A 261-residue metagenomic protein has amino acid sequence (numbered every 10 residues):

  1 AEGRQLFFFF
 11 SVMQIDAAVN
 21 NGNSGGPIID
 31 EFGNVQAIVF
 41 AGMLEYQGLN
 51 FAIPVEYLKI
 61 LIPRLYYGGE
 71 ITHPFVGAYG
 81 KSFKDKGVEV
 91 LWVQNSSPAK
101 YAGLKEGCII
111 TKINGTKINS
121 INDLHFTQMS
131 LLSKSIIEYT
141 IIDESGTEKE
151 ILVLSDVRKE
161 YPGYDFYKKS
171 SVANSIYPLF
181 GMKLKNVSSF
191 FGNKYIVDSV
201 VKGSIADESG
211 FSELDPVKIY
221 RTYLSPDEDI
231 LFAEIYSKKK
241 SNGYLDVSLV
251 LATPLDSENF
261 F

Functional and structural regions predicted by a protein language model:
A1-G25, D30-K59, I121: Active-site loop architecture of trypsin-fold serine endopeptidases
I60-F261: C-terminal recognition in membrane/secretory proteostasis and scaffolding
